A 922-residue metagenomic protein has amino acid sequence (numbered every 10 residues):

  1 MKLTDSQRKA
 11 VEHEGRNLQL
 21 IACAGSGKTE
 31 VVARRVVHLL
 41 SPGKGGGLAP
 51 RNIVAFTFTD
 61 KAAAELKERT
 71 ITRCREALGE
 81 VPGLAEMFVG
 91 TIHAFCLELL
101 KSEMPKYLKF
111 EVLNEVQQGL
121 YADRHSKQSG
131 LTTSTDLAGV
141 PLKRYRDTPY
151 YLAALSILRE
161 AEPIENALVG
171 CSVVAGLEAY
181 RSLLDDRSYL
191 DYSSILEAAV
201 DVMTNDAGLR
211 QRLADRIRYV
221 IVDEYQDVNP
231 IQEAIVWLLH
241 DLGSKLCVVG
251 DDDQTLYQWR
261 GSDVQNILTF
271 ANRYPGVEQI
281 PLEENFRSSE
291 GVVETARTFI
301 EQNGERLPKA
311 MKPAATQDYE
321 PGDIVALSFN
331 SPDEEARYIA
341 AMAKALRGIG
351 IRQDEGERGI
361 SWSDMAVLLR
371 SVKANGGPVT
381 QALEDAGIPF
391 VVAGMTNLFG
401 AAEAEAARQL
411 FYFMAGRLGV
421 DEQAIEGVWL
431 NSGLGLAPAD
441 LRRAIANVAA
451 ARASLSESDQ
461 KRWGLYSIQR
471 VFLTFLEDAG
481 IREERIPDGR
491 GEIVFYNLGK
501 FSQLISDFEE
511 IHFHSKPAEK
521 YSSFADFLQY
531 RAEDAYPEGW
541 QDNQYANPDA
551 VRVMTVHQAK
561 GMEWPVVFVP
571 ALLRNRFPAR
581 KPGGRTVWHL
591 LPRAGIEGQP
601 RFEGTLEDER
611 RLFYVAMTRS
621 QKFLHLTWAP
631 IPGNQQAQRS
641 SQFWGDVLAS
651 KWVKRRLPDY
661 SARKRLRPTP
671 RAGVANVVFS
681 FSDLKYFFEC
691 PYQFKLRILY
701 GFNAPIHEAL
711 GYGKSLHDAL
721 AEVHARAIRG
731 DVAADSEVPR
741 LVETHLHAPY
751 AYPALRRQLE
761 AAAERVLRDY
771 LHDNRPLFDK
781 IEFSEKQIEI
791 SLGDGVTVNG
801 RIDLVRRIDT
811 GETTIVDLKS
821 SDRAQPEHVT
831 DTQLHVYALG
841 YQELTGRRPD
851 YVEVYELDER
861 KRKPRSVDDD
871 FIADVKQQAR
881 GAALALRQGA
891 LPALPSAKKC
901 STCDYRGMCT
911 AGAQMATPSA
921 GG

Functional and structural regions predicted by a protein language model:
M1-Y107, Q211, E294-R297, D333 (+2 more regions): P-loop NTPase Walker
K2-E12, R16-A24, T29-V31, V54-A55 (+9 more regions): Conserved helicase NTPase motor core
H13-E14, Q19, T29, P82-E86 (+5 more regions): ATP-hydrolysis module of ASCE/P-loop NTPase motor domains, specifically the Walker B Asp-Glu catalytic pair
S26-V32, P275-E278, N285-I388, M414-L418 (+1 more regions): Helicase P-loop NTPase motor core
N166, K373, T380-A382, R408-Q635 (+1 more regions): Conserved helicase C-terminal RecA-like lobe
N447, F643-I728, A763, F778 (+2 more regions): C-terminal, charged and often intrinsically disordered regions of DNA end-processing helicases and nucleases
A719-L792: A non-catalytic, helix-rich entry segment at domain boundaries
E789-K876: Mg2+/Mn2+-dependent nuclease catalytic core
